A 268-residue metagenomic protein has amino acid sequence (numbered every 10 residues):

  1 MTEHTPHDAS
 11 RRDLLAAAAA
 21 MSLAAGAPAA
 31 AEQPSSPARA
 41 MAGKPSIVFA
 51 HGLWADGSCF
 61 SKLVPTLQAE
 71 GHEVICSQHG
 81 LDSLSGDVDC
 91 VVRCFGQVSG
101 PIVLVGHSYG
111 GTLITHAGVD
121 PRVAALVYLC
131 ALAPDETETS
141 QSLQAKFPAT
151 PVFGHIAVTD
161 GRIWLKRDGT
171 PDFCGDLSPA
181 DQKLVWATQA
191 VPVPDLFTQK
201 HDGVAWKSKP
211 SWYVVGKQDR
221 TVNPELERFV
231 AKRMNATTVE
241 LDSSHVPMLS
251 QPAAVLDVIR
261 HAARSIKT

Functional and structural regions predicted by a protein language model:
M1-A9, A17-L23: N-terminal secretory signal peptides
G26-K44: C-terminal segment of N-terminal export signals and the immediately downstream linker at the start of the mature
K44-L84: Conserved HGGG/HGGXW glycine-rich cap/lid loop of the alpha/beta-hydrolase fold
G106, G110, I114: Gly/Ala-rich beta-loop-alpha elbow adjacent to hydrolase catalytic centers
R122-V123, V127-T159, K166, V193: Flexible "cap/lid" loop of the alpha/beta hydrolase fold
Y213-V215: Short beta-strand/loop motif that positions the catalytic acidic residue of the alpha/beta-hydrolase fold
K217-L241: Conserved loop-alpha-helix segment in the C-terminal half of the alpha/beta-hydrolase fold that carries the catalytic
S244-T268: Catalytic active-site module of serine/aspartate enzymes centered on a nucleophile-bearing elbow/loop
